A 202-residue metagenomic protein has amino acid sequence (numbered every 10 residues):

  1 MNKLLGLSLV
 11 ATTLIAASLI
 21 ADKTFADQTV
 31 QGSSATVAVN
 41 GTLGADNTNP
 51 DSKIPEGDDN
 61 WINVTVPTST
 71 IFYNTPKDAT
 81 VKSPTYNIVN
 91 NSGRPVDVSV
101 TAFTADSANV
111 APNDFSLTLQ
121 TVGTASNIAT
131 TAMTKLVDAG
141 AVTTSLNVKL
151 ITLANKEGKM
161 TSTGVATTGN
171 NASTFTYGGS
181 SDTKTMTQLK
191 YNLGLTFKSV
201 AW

Functional and structural regions predicted by a protein language model:
M1-F25: Sec-dependent N-terminal signal peptides of Gram-positive bacterial secreted proteins and lipoproteins
I20-N87, S92, T183-W202: Short, polar/proline-rich extracytoplasmic segments that appear immediately after membrane translocation
S33-G41, L117-L119, L146-V148: Hydrophobic transmembrane signal anchors and adjacent membrane-proximal interface regions, especially in viral
W61, R94, Q120, M133-K135 (+2 more regions): Surface-exposed charge patches in extracellular/virion surface proteins
P76-T80, D138-N192, W202: Exposed beta-sheet edge/beta-hairpin loop segments within beta-rich domains
P95-A102: Short, hydrophobic/aromatic beta-strand segments
A102-T104, G179, S199: Short beta-strand segments enriched in hydrophobic/aromatic residues within well-folded beta-rich domains
F103-L146: A surface/secretory-pathway sequence property marking extracellular, secreted, or lumenal proteins enriched
